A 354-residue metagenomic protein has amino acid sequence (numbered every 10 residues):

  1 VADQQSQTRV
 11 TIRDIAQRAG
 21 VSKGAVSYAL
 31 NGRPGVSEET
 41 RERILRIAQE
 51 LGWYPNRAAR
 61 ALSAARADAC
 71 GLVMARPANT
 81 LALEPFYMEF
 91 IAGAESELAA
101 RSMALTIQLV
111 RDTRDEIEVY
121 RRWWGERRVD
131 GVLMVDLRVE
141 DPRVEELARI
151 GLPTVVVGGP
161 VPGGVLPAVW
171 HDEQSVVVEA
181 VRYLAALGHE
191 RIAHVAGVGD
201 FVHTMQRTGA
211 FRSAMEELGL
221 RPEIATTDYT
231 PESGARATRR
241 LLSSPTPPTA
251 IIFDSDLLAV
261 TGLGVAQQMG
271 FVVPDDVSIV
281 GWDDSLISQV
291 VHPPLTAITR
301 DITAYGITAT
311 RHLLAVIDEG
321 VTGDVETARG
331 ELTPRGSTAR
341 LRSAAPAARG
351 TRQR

Functional and structural regions predicted by a protein language model:
V1-D68, R342-R354: N-terminal helix-turn-helix DNA-binding module of bacterial transcription factors
V1-Q5, R18, E50, S96-A100 (+2 more regions): Bacterial carbohydrate/catabolite-sensing allosteric modules
A2-Q4, W53-V119: Amphipathic helical "hinge" segments at domain boundaries
A25-S27, A65-T80, Y183, R191-V198: Short beta-strand segments enriched in small/hydrophobic residues
R111-R114, V135-E140, L257: Short beta->alpha connector loops
E116-R128, A235-P245: Short, well-structured alpha-helical segments in soluble
V132: Intrinsically disordered, low-complexity polar regions and short flexible loop motifs
